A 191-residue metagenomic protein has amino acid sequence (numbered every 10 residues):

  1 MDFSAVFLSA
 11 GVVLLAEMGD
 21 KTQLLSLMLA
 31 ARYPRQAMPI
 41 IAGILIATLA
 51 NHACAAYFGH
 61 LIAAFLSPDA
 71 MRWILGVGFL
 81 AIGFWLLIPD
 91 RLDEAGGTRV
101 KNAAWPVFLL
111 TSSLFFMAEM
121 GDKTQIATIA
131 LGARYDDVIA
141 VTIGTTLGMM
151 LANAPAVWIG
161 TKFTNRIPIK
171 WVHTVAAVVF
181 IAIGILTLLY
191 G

Functional and structural regions predicted by a protein language model:
M1-A64, I126-T146: Juxtamembrane transmembrane-helix termini in multi-pass membrane transport proteins
F3-S4, R35-T98, P106, P155-R166 (+2 more regions): Membrane helix-loop-helix hairpins that form the core translocation module of multi-pass transporters
L14, M18, L49-A50, F84 (+3 more regions): Hydrophobic/aromatic residues within the transmembrane alpha-helices of Major Facilitator Superfamily
A16-G19, R72, F79, G121: Seven-transmembrane alpha-helical bundle of G-protein-coupled receptors
G96-Q125: Selected transmembrane alpha-helices and immediately adjacent juxtamembrane segments of polytopic inner-membrane
L147-A156: Hydrophobic alpha-helical transmembrane segments of multi-pass membrane transport proteins, especially secondary
I185-G191: Juxtamembrane boundary at the C-terminal end of a transmembrane helix
